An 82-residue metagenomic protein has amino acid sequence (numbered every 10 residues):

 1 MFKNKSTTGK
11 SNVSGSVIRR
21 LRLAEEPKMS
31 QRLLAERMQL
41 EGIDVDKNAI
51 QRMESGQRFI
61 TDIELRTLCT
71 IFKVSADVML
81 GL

Functional and structural regions predicted by a protein language model:
M1-P27: A short, Lys/Arg-rich alpha-helix, primarily the initiator
F2-G9, T70, V78-L82: Short, charged recognition helix plus adjacent turn of helix-turn-helix-like nucleic-acid-binding domains
S16, R32, N48, D62-L65: Short alpha-helical elements of helix-turn-helix
L21, R37, M53, F59 (+1 more regions): Residues in the recognition helix of alpha-helical DNA-binding motifs
E26, G42, Q57-I60, I71: Helix-turn-helix/winged-helix DNA-binding modules
E26-R52: Short alpha-helical DNA-recognition segment
T61-V78: DNA major-groove recognition helix of helix-turn-helix/homeodomain DNA-binding modules
